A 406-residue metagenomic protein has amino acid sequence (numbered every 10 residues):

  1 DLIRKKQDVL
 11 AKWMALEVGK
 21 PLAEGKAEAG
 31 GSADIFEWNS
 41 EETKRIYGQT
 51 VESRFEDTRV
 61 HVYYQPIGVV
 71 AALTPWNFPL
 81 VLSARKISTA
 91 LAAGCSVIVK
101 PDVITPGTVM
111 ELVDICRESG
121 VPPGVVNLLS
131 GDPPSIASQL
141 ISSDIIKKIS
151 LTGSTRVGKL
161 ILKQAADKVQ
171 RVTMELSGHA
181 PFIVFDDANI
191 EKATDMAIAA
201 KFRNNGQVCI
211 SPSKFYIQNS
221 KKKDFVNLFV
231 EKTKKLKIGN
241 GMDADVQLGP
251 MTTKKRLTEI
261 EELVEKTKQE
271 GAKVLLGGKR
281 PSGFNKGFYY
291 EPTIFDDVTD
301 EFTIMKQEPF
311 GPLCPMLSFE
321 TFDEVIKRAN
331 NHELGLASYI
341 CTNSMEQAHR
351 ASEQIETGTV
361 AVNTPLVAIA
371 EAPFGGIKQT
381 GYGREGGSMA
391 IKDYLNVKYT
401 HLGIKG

Functional and structural regions predicted by a protein language model:
D1-D8, L22-I46: Long amphipathic alpha-helix in the N-terminal Rossmann-like dinucleotide-binding domain of NAD(P)-dependent
W13-P21, V51-D57, S177, D243-G249: Short linear capping/connector segments at secondary-structure termini
M14, F36, G94, V126 (+8 more regions): Residue-level signal for inorganic ion chemistry
F36, K86, L112, I161 (+3 more regions): Aromatic/hydrophobic pocket-lining residues that form π-stacking "cages" and hydrophobic walls in ligand
G48-K192, F319: Rossmann-like NAD(P) dinucleotide-binding subdomain of oxidoreductase/dehydrogenase enzymes
P123, L176-G178, V208-I210, A244-D245 (+2 more regions): Short glycine-enriched loop/turn motifs at secondary-structure junctions
I146, I183, K237, V264 (+3 more regions): Conserved C-terminal structural/oligomerization subdomain of aldehyde/semialdehyde dehydrogenase
R156-T299, V362, G406: ALDH superfamily catalytic-core signature
